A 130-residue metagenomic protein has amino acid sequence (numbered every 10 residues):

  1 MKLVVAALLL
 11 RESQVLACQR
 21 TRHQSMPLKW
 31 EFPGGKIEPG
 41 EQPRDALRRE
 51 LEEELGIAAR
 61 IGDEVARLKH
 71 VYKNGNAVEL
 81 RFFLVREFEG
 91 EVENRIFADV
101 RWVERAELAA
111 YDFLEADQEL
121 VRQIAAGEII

Functional and structural regions predicted by a protein language model:
M1-L16, K36: Conserved N-terminal beta-strand and adjoining loop/helix that marks the start of the Nudix/MutT-like hydrolase domain
L3-V5, S13, V78-R81, A98: Change "...and in nucleic-acid phosphodiester-cleaving endonucleases..." to "...and in nucleic-acid processing enzymes
A7, F32, E104: Residue-level signal for inorganic ion chemistry
Q14-E53: Conserved Nudix-box catalytic region and its N-terminal flanking loop in Nudix hydrolases and closely related
Q42, E52, A58-R60, E104: Short coil/turn motifs that cap or connect alpha-helices
A58-A59, A66-V92, R101: Active-site-adjacent beta-strand/loop module that shapes the phosphate/pyrophosphate-binding cleft
L84-R86, E93-I124: NUDIX/MutT-family hydrolases
A125-I130: Generic C-terminal helix-cap and adjacent flexible tail
